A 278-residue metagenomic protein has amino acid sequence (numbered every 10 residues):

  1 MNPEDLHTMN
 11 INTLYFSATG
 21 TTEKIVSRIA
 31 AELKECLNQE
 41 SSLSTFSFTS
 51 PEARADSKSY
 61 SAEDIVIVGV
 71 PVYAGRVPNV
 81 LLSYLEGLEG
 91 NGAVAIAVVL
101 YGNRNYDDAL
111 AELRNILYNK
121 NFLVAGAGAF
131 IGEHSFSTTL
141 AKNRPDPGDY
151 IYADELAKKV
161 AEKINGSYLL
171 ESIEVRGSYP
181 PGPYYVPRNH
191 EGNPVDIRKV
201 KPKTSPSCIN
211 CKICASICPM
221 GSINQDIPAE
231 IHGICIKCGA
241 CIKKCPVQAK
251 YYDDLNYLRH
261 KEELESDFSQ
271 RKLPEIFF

Functional and structural regions predicted by a protein language model:
P3-N12, S17-I25, I29-T49, D56-P194 (+1 more regions): FMN-binding flavodoxin-like domain, especially the glycine-rich phosphate-binding loop
P71, P78, P145, P202 (+2 more regions): Proline-rich low-complexity regions
S178-V200, I209-Q225: Short, charged low-complexity linear segments at domain edges
K203-L258: Iron-sulfur cluster-binding cysteine motifs and their immediate structural context in ferredoxin-like electron-transfer
